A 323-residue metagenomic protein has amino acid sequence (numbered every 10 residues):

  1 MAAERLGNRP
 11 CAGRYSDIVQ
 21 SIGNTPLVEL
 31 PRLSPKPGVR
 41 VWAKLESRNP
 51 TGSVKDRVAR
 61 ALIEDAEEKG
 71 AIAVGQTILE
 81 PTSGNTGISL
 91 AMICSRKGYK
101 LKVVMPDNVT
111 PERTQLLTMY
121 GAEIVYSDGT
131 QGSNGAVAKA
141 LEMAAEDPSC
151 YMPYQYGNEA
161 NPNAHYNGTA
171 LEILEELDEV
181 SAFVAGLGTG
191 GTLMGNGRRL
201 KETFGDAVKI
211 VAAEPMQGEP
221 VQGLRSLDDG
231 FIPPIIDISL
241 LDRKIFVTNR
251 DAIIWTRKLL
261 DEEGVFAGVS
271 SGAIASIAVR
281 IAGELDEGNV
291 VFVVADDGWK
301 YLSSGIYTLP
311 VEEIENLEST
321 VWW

Functional and structural regions predicted by a protein language model:
M1-W323: PLP-dependent amino-acid enzyme catalytic core
